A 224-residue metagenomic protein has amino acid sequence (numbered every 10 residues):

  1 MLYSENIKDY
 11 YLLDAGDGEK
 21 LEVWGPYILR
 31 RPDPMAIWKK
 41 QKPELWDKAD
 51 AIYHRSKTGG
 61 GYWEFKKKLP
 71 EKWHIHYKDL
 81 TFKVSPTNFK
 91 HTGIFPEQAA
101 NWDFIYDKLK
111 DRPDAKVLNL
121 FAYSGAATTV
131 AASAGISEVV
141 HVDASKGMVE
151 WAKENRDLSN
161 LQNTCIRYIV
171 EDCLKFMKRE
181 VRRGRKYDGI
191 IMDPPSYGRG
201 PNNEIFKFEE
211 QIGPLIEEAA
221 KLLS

Functional and structural regions predicted by a protein language model:
I7-E22, L29-P96, D103: Non-catalytic substrate-recognition/targeting regions of SAM-dependent transferases
P96-P113: Conserved alpha-helix/loop element of class I SAM-dependent methyltransferases that forms part of the SAM/SAH-binding
L109, N160, L222-S224: A generic alpha-to-beta junction signature in SAM-dependent methyltransferases
P113-Y123: Conserved class I S-adenosyl-L-methionine
S124-S137: Conserved SAM-binding loop of SAM-dependent methyltransferases across substrates and taxa, primarily the Class I
E138-D143: Conserved SAM-binding motif I beta-strand of class I
A144-I191: S-adenosyl-L-methionine
C173-S224: S-adenosylmethionine
